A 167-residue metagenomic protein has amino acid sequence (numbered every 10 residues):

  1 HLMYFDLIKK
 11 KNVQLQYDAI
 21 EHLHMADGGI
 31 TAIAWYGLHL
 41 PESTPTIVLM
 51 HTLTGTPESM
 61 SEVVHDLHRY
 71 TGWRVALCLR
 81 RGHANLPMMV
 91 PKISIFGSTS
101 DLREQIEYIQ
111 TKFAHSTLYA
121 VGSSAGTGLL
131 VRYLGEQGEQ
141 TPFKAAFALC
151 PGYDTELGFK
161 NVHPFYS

Functional and structural regions predicted by a protein language model:
L2-E42: N-terminal cap/lid segment of alpha/beta-hydrolase-fold proteins
D18, G28, E42-V48, Y70-W73 (+3 more regions): Eukaryote-biased feature marking scaffold/signaling PDZ-domain proteins and nuclear chromatin regulators
E21, V48, A76-C78, Y119-V121 (+1 more regions): Hydrophobic/aromatic beta-strand patches that form the interior of the parallel beta-sheet core in alpha/beta enzyme
M25, A32, Y36-M89, E104 (+1 more regions): Short, surface-exposed "cap/lid" segments of acyl-processing enzymes
T56, P91-I95, K144: Alpha-helix N-cap/helix-initiation motif
V64-L67, I93, H163-F165: Glycine-rich, phosphate-binding/catalytic loops in enzymes
K92-F113: Alpha/beta-hydrolase active-site loop
F113-S167: Alpha/beta-hydrolase-fold enzymes
